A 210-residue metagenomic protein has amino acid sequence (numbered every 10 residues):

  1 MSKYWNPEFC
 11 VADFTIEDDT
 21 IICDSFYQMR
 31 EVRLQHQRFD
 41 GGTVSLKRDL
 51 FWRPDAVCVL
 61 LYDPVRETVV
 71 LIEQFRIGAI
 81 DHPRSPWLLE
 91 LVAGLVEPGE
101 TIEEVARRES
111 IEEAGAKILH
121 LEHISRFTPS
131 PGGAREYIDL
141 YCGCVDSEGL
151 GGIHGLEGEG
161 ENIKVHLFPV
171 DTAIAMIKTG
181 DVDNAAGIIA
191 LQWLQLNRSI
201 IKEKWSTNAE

Functional and structural regions predicted by a protein language model:
M1-D18, E73, P83-W87, P98 (+2 more regions): Nudix hydrolase/Nudix homology domain
T15, K117-I124: A short coil-to-beta-strand element that immediately follows conserved catalytic motifs
T20-S25, I80-R84, F127-I138: Acidic pyrophosphate-coordinating catalytic loop
I22-R66, I80: Acidic, metal-coordinating catalytic segment for phosphate/diphosphate chemistry, firing primarily on the Nudix
E31-R33, L61, C142-C144, L167-P169: Short, well-ordered beta-strand micro-motif
L34-D40, S130-G151: Active-site-adjacent beta-strand/loop module that shapes the phosphate/pyrophosphate-binding cleft
R48-F51, L60, T68-R108, E157-E159 (+1 more regions): Conserved Nudix-box catalytic region and its N-terminal flanking loop in Nudix hydrolases and closely related
V70, E90-V92, I111, E122-H123 (+1 more regions): Conserved beta-strand segments that form the floor/walls of ligand-binding pockets within enzyme and binding domains
